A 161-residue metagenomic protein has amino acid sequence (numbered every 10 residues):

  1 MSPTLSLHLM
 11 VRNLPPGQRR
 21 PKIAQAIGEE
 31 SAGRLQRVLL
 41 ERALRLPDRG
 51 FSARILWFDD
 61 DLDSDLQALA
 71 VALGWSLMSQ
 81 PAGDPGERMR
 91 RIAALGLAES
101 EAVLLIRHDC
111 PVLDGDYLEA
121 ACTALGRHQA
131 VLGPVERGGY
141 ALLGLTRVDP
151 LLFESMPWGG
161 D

Functional and structural regions predicted by a protein language model:
M1-I23: N-terminal nucleotide-binding beta1-loop-alpha1 segment
P15-P21, S64-Q67, A141-L142: Short acidic/His/Gly/Ser-rich catalytic and metal-binding motifs that mark active-site loops of diverse hydrolases
R34-S52: A short, N-terminal amphipathic alpha-helix
I55-D60: Short internal beta-strands
L66-A102: Short phosphate-binding loop-to-helix
I106-H108: Active-site acidic Asp-centered loop
V112-R137: Conserved donor-nucleotide/metal-binding helix-loop-beta segment in metal-dependent transferases, i.e., the alpha-helix
D149-D161: Short, glycine-/small-residue-rich phosphate/pyrophosphate-handling segment
